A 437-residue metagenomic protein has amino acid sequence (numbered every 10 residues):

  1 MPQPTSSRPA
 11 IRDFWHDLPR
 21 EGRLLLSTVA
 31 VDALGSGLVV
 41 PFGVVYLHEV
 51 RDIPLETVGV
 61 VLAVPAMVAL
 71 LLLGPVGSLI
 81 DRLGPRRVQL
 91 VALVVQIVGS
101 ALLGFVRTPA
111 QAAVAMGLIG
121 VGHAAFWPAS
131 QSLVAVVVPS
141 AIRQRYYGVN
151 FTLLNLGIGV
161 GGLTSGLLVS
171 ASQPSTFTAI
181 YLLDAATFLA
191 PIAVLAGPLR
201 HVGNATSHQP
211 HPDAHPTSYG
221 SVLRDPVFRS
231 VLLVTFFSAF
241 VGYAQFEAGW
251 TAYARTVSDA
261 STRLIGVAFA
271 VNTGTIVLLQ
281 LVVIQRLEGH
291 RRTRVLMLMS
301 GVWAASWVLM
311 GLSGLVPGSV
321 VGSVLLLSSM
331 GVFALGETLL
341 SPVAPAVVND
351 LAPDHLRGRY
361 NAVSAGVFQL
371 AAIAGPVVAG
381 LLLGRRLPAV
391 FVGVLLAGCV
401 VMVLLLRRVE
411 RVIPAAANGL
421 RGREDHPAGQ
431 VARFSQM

Functional and structural regions predicted by a protein language model:
P2-G22, L199-F237, R423-M437: Juxtamembrane intracellular "pre-TM" segments in multi-pass secondary transporters
W15-A66, V227-A270: Helix-loop boundary and gating motifs at the non-cytosolic
D52, G84, F105-A110, D259 (+1 more regions): Helix-breaking motifs and short loop linkers at transmembrane-helix boundaries and internal kinks in secondary membrane
L71-G84, L278-T293, L383: Helix-to-loop junctions at the C-terminal end of transmembrane segments in multipass secondary transporters
R86-Q89, L296: Primarily marks hydrophobic transmembrane alpha-helices of the MFS/SLC 12-helix fold
V94-R107, G301-S319: C-terminal ends and interior cores of transmembrane alpha-helices in multi-pass membrane transporters/permeases
A115-L156: Cytoplasmic helix-loop-helix junction between adjacent transmembrane helices in 12-TM secondary transporters
G166, A186-S207, L405-V409: C-terminal membrane-cytosol helix-exit motif in multi-pass small-molecule transporters
